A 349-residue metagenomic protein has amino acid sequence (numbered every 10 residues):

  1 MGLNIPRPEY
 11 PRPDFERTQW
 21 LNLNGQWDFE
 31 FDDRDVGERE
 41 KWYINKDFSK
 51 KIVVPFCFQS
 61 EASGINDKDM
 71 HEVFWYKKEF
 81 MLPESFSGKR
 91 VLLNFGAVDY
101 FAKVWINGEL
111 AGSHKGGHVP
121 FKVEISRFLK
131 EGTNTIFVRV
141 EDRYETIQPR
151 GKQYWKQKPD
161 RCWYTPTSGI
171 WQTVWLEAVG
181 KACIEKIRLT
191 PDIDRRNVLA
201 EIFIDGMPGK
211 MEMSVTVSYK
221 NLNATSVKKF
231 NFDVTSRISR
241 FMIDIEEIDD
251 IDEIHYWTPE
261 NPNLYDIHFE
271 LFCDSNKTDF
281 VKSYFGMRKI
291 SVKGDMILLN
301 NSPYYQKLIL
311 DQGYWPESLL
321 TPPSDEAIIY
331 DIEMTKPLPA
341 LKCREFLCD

Functional and structural regions predicted by a protein language model:
M1-F346: Secreted/periplasmic carbohydrate-active enzymes, especially glycoside hydrolases
